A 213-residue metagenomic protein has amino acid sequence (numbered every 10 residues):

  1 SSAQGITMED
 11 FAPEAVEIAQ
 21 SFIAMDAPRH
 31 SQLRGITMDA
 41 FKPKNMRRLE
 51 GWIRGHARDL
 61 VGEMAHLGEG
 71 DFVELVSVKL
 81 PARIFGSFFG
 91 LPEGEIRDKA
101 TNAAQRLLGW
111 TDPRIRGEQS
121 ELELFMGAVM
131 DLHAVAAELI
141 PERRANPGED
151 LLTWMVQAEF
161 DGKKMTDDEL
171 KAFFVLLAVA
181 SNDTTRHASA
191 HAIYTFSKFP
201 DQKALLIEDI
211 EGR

Functional and structural regions predicted by a protein language model:
S1-R213: Cytochrome P450
